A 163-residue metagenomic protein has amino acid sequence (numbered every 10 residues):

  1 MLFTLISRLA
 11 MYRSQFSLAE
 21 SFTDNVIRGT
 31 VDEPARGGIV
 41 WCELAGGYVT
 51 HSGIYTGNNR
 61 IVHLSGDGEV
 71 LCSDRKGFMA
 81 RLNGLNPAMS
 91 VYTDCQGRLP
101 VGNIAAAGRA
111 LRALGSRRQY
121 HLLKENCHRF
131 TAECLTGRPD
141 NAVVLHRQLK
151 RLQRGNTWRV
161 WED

Functional and structural regions predicted by a protein language model:
M1-D163: Cysteine-nucleophile amide-bond enzymes
